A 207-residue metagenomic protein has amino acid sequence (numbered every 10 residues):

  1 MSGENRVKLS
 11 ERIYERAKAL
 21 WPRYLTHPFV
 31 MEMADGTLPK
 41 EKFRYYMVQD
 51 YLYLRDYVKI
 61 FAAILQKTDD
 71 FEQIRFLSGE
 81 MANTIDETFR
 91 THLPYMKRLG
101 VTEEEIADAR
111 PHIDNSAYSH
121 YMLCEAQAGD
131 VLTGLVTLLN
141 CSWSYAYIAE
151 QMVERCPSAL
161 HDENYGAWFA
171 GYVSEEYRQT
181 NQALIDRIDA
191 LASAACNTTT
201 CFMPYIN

Functional and structural regions predicted by a protein language model:
M1-E11, E15: Basic/polar N-terminal segments that are highly enriched at the extreme N-terminus, encompassing both cleavable
Y14-P39, Y57, I185-A194: Short alpha-helical hairpin
K18-R23, L38-K67, E87, V136-A146: Alpha-helical bundle segments that constitute or directly flank the non-heme di-iron/ferroxidase center
P22, D35, L52, L65-D69 (+4 more regions): Amphipathic alpha-helical interaction elements
I64-T68, A126, M152-C156, L191 (+1 more regions): Secondary-structure edge/capping motif, primarily at the C-terminal ends of alpha-helices and the immediately following
T68-Q73, C196-T200: Structural helix-adjacent loops and short alpha-helical linkers that scaffold large soluble proteins
E72-Q179: Active-site-proximal alpha-helical scaffolds that flank and shape metal-associated catalytic sites
Y177-I206: Long amphipathic all-alpha helical oligomerization modules
